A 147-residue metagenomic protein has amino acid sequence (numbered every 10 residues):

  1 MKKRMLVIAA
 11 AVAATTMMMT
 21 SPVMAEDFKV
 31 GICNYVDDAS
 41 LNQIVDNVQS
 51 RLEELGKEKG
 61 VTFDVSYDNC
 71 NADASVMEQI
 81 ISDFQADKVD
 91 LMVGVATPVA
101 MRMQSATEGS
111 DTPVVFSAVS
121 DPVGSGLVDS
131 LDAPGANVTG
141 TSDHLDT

Functional and structural regions predicted by a protein language model:
M1-K2, T20: Generic cytosolic/nucleocytoplasmic N-terminal low-complexity/intrinsically disordered segments
K2, A13-A14: Terminal low-complexity, poorly structured segments
K2-I8, A25-T147: Short hydrophobic alpha-helices and adjacent helix-cap/hinge residues
A11-A13, V23: Cleavable N-terminal signal peptides
T15-M17, M103: Residues in and immediately flanking transmembrane alpha helices
M19-A25: Sec/Tat signal peptide C-region and signal peptidase I cleavage site
